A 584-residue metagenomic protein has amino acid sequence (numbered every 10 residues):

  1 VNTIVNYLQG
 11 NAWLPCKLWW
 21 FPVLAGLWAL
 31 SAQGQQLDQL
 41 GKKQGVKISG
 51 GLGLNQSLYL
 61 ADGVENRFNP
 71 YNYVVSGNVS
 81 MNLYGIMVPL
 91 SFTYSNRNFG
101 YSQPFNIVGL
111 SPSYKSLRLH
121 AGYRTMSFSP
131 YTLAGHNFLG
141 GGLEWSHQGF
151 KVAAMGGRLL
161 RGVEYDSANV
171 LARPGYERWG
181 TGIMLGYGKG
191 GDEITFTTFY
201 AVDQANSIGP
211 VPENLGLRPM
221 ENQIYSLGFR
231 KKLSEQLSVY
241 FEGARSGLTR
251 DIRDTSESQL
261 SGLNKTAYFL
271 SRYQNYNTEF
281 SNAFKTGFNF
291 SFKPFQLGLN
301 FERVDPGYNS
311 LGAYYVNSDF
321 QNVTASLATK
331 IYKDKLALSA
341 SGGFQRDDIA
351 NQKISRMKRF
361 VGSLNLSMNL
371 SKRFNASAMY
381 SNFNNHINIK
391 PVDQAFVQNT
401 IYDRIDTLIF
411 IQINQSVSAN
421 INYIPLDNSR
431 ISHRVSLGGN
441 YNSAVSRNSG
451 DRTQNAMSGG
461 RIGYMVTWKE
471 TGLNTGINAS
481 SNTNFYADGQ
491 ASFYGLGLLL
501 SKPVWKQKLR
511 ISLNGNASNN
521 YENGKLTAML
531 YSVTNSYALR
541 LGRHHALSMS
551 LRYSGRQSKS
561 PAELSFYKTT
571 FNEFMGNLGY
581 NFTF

Functional and structural regions predicted by a protein language model:
V1-D38: Bacterial Sec-dependent N-terminal signal peptides
Q36-G63, N69-P70, M81-L90, S116-A121 (+5 more regions): Transmembrane beta-strand segments of Gram-negative outer membrane beta-barrel proteins
K42, S111-S113, I331, V504: Short glycine/proline-enriched loop/turn "hinge" motifs that connect secondary-structure elements and lie
Y59-L110, S127: Transmembrane beta-barrel domains of Gram-negative outer membranes and organellar outer membranes
R67-P70, T93-Y101, L133, R173-G175 (+2 more regions): Short, solvent-exposed secondary-structure boundary motifs
F68-S76, Q103, I183-Y187, I194 (+3 more regions): Exposed, low-structure sequence patches enriched in small/polar residues
F92-L159, F290, Q296-L297, D305-P306: Outer membrane beta-barrel
A134-G216: Internal, well-ordered domain-core segments that constitute the primary functional module of diverse proteins
